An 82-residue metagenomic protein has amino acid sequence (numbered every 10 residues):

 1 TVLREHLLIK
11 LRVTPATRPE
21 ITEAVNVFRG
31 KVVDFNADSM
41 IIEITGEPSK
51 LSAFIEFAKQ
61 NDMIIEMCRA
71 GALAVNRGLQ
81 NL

Functional and structural regions predicted by a protein language model:
T1-L82: Long, contiguous binding/interaction regions
